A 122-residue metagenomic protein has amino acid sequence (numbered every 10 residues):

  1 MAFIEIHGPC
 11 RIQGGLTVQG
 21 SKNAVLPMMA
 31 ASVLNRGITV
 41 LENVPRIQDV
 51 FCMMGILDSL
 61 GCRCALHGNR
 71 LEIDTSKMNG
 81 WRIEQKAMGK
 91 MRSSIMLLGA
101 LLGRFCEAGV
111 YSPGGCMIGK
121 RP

Functional and structural regions predicted by a protein language model:
M1-P122: Structural preference for solvent-exposed beta-strand-turn elements and adjacent flexible terminal/loop segments within
